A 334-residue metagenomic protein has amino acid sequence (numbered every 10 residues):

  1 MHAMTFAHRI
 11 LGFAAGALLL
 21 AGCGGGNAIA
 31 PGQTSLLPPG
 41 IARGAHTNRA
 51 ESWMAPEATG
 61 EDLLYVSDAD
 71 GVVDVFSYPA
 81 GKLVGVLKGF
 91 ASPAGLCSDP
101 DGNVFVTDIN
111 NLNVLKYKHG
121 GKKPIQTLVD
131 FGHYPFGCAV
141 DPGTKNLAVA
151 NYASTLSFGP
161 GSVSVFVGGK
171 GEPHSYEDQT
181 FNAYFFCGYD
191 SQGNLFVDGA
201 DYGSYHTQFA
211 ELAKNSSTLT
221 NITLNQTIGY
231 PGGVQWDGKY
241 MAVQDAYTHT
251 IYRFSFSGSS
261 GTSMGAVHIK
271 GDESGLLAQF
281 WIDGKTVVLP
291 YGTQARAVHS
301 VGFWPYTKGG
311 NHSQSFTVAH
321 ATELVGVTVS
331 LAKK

Functional and structural regions predicted by a protein language model:
L20-G22: C-terminal motif of bacterial Sec signal peptides marking the signal peptidase cleavage site
G24-N27: Bacterial signal peptide processing site
G32-V86: An edge-strand/N-cap motif at the start of beta-rich repeat modules
G40-E61, G89-D101, F131-N146, A150-S154 (+6 more regions): Beta-rich, blade/repeat-based domains predominating in secreted/periplasmic proteins but also intracellular
I41-G44, K82-K88, K123-V129, G171-D178 (+3 more regions): A short beta-strand motif characteristic of beta-propeller blades
D68-A69, I109, Y152-S154, A200-Y202 (+2 more regions): Short loop/turn segments immediately following the C-termini of beta-strands
S77-G81, Y117-K122, V167-G171, L212-S217 (+2 more regions): Short loop/turn segments that connect beta-strands within beta-propeller blades
H299-K334: Blade-level signature of beta-propeller repeat domains, shared across WD40, Kelch, NHL, RCC1 and BNR/Asp-box propellers
